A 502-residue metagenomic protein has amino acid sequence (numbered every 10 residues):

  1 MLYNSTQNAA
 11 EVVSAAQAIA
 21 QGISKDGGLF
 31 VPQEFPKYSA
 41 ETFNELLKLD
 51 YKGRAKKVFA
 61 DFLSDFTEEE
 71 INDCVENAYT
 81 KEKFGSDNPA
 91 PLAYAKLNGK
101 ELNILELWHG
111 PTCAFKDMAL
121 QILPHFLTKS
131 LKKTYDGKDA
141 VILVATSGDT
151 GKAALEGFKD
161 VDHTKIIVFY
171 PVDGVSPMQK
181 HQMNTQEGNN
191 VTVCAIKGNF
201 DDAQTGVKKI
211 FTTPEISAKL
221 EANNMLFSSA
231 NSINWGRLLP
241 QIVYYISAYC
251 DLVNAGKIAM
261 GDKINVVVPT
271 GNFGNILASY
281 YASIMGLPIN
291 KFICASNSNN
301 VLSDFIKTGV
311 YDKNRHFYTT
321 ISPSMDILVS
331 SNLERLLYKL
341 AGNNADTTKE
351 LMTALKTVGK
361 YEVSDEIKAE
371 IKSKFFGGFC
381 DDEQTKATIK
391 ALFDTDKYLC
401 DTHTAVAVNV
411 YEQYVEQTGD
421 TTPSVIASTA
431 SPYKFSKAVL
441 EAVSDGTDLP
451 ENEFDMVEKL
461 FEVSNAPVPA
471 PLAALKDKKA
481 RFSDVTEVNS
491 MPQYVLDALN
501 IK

Functional and structural regions predicted by a protein language model:
M1-K502: PLP-dependent amino-acid enzyme catalytic core
